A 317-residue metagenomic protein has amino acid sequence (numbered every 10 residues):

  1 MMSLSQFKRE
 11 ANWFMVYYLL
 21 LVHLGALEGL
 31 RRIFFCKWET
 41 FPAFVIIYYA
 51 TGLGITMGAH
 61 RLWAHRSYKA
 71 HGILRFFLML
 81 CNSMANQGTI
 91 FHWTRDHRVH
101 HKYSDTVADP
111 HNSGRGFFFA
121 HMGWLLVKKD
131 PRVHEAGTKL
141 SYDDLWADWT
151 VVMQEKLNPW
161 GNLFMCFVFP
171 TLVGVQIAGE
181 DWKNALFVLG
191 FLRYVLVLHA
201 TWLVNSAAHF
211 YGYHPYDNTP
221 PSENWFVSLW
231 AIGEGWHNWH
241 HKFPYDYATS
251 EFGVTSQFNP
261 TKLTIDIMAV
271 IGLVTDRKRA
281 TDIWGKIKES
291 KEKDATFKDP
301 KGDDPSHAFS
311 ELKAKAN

Functional and structural regions predicted by a protein language model:
M1-W202, W236, D246-N317: Non-catalytic, topology-defining segments of multipass membrane proteins
R61, S206, F210, H241: Catalytic glutamate of the conserved HExxH
Y142-T150, Y211-W236, F243: Active-site-proximal inter-transmembrane loops
V197-P215: C-terminal accessory segments of proteins
